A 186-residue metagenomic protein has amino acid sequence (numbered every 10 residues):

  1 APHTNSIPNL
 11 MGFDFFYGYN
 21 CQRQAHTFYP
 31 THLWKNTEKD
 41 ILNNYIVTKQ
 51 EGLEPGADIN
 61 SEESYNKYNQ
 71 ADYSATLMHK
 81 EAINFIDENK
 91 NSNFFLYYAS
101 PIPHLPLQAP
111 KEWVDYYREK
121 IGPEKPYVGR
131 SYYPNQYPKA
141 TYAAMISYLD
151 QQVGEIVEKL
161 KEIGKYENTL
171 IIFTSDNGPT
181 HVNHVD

Functional and structural regions predicted by a protein language model:
H3-I7, N20-D186: Active-site-proximal cap/lid insertion segments
M11-G12: Short, structured coil segments at secondary-structure junctions
